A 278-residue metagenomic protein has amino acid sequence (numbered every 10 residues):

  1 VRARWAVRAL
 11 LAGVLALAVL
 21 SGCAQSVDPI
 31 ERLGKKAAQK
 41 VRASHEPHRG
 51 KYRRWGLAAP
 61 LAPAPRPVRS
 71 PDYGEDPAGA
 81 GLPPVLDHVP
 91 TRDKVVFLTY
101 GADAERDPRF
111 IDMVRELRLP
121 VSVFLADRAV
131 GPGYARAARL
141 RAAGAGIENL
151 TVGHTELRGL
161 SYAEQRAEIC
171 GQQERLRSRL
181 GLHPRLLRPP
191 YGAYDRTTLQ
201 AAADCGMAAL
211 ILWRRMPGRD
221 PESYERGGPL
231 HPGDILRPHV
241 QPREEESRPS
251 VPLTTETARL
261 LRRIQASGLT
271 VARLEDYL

Functional and structural regions predicted by a protein language model:
V1-L10: Bacterial N-terminal signal peptides that target proteins for export
V19-G22: C-terminal motif of bacterial Sec signal peptides marking the signal peptidase cleavage site
A24-S26: Bacterial signal peptide processing site
P60-E156, R175: Active-site beta->alpha N-cap acidic-glycine motif
G81-T91, V130-G131, V251-L278: C-terminal domain-boundary segment and adjacent tail
V96-T99, V121-L125, G146-N149, R185-R188 (+3 more regions): Structural recognition of the beta-strand scaffold that forms the well-ordered cores of secreted hydrolase catalytic
R115-E116, P120, G146, Y162-D195 (+2 more regions): CE4/NodB-like, metal-dependent polysaccharide N-deacetylase domain that modifies extracellular/periplasmic N-acetylated
A193, T198-P232, L269-L278: His/Asp/Glu-enriched short active-site or ligand-binding loop at hydrolase and phosphoryl-transfer sites
